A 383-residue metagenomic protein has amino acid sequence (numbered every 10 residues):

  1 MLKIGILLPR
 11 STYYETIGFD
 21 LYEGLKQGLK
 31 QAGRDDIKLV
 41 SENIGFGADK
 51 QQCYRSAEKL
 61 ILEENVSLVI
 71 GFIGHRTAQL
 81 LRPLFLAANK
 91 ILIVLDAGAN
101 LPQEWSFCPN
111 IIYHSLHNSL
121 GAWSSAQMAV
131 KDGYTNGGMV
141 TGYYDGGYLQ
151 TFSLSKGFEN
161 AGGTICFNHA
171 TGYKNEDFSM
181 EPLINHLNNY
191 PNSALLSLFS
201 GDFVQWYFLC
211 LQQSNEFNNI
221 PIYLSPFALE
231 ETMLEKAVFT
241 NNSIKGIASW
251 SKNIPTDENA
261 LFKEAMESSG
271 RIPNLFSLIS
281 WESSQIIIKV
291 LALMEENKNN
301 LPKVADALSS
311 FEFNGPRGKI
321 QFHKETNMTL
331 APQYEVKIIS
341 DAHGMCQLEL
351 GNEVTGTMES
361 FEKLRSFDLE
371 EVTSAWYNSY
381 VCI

Functional and structural regions predicted by a protein language model:
G5-E23, I44-F46, L275-S277: Extracytoplasmic "Venus flytrap"
Q31-G47, P109-N110, E159-M180: Short beta-strand elements in bilobed, periplasmic/extracellular small-molecule ligand-binding domains
N43-F46, K50-S67, F178-N192, C210-Q213: Short, well-structured alpha-helical segments in soluble
L62-I73, I93-L95, G138-T141, P191-Y207 (+2 more regions): Periplasmic-binding protein-like
L68-G163, P221-Y223, E230-K236: Extracytoplasmic ligand/sensor domains, especially the bilobed periplasmic-binding protein
L211-E282, A292: Extracellular/periplasmic periplasmic-binding protein-like sensory domains
L293-D306: Short, charged, surface-exposed loops that flank catalytic or proteolytic processing sites
R317-I383: Solvent-exposed, acidic/polar segments of extracytosolic/periplasmic ligand-binding ectodomains
